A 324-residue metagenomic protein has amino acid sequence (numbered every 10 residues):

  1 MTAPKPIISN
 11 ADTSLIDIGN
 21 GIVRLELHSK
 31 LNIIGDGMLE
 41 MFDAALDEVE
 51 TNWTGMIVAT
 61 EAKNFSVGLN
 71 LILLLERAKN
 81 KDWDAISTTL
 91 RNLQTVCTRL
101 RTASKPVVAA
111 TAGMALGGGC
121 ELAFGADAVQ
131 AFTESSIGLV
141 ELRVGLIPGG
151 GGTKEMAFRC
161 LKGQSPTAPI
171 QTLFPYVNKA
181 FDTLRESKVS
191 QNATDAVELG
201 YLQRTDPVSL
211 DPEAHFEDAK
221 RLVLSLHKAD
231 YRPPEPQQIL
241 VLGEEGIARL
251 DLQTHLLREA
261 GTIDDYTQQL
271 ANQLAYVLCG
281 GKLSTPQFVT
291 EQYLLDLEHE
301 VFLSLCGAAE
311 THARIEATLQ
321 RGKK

Functional and structural regions predicted by a protein language model:
M1-I57, Q164-K188, N192, R204-D206 (+1 more regions): Intrinsically disordered, low-complexity segments enriched in small/flexible residues
N20-E26, L39-D84, R91-A110, F132-S136 (+1 more regions): A structural preference for short, pocket-lining loop segments at secondary-structure junctions
S29, A62, C160: A broadly conserved detector of short glycine/acidic/proline-rich loop/turn motifs that flank catalytic sites and bind
L31-N32, N64, M114, L146: Short strand->helix junction
I34, L69, A126: Single, functionally critical "micro-switch" positions that shape active/binding sites and transmembrane helices
D36-L39, G68, C120, G150: Conserved strand-to-helix beginnings and helix N-cap segments that scaffold or border functional pockets
K79-D82, I86, I170, S304: Alpha-helix initiation/capping motif
I86, L90, Q94, T98-Q238: Conserved catalytic cores of soluble enzyme domains, especially glycine-rich substrate-binding beta-alpha loops
